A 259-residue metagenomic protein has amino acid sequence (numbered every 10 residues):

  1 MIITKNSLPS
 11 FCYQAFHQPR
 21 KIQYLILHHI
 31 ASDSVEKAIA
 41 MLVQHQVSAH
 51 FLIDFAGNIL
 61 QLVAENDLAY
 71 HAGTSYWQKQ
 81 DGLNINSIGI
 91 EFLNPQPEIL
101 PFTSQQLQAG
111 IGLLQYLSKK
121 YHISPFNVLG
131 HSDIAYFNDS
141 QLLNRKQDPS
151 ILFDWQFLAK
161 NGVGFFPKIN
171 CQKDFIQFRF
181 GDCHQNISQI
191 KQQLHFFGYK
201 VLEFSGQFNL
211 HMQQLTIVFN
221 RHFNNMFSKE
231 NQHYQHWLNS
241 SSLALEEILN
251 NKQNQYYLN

Functional and structural regions predicted by a protein language model:
M1-D81, N259: N-terminal catalytic cores of peptidoglycan-degrading enzymes
I26, G89-E91, L129: Soluble periplasmic/extracytoplasmic beta-strand elements of cell-envelope proteins
I30, L93-P95: Short strand-loop junctions, especially beta-strand C-caps/beta-turns that link beta-sheets to coils or alpha-helices
F51, I90, T216: Divalent metal-coordination and catalytic microenvironments
N58, N86, Q193-F196: Glycine-rich, acidic and aromatic/proline-enriched surface loops and short helix-turn segments that act as binding
D81-F92: Short coil-to-beta-strand
Q96, F102-E203, L210, Q214-R221 (+4 more regions): Basic/polar, cationic surfaces and motifs that engage anionic cell-wall and phosphate/carboxylate ligands
